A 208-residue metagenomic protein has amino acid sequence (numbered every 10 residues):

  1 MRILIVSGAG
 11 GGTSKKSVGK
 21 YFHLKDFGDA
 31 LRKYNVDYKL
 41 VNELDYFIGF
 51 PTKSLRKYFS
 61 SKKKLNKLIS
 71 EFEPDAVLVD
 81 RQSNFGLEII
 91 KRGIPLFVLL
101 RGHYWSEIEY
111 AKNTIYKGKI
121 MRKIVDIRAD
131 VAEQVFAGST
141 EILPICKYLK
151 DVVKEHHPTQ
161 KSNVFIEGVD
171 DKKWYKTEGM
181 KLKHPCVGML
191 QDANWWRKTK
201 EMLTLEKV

Functional and structural regions predicted by a protein language model:
M1-L44, K207: N-terminal subdomain of nucleotide-sugar transferases
L4, L143, M180-K200, L205-E206: Conserved donor-binding/catalytic core segment of Leloir-type glycosyltransferases
Y34, R92, E201-V208: Short hydrophobic signal-anchor/transmembrane segments that target glycosyltransferases and glycosylation machinery
F47-P51, V98-D130: Acceptor-binding helix/loop patch of EC 2.4 sugar-transfer enzymes, predominantly nucleotide-sugar-dependent
K63, K67, K119-I142, H156: Membrane-proximal helix-turn-helix segments that form the acceptor-binding/catalytic region of lipid-linked
K67-N84, I89: Short N-terminal targeting/anchoring amphipathic segment
K150-V169: Helix-loop-beta element that forms the nucleotide-linked donor phosphate-binding surface in glycosyltransferases
G168-H184: Acidic anion/phosphate-binding donor-loop and adjacent secondary structure in glycosyltransferase catalytic cores
